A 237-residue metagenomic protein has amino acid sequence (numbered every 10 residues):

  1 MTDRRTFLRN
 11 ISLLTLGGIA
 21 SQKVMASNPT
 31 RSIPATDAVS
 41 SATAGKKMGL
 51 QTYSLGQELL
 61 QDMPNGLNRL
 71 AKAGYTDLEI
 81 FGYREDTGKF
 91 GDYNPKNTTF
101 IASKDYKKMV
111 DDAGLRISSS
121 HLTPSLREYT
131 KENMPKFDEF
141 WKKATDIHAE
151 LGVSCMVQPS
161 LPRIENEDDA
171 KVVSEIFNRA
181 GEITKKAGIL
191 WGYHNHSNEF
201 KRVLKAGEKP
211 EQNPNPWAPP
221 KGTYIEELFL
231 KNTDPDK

Functional and structural regions predicted by a protein language model:
M1-T15: N-terminal secretory signal peptides and thylakoid transit peptides that target proteins across membranes
G17-S21: Hydrophobic h-region of N-terminal signal peptides that target proteins for export in Gram-negative bacteria
K23-Q61, R69: C-terminal segment of N-terminal export signals and the immediately downstream linker at the start of the mature
L67, A170, S174-F177, T223-E227: Extracytoplasmic/secreted envelope proteins and their assembly/folding machinery, especially bacterial periplasmic
R69-Y75: A short, Lys/Arg-enriched amphipathic alpha-helix followed by its capping loop at the start of a domain
K72, G114, E150, N232-P235: Alpha-helix termination/capping residues and helix-transition junctions
T76-L190: Structural motif corresponding to the early beta-alpha repeats
D77, E182-K237: Acidic/histidine-rich catalytic cores of soluble enzymes
